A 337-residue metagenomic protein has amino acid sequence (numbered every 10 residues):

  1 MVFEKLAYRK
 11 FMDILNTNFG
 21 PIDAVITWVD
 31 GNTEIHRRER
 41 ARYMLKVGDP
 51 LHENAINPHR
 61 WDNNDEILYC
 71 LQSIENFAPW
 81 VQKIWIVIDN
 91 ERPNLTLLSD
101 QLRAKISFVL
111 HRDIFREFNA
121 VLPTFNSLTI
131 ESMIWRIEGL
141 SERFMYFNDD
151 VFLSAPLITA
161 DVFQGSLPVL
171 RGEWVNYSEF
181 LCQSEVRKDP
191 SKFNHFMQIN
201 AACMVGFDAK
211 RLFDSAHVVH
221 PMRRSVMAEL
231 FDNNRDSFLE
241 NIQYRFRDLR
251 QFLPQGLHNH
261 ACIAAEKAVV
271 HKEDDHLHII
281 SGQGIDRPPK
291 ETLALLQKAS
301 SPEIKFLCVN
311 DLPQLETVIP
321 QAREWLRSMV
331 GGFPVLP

Functional and structural regions predicted by a protein language model:
V2-T27, M133-G139: Short amphipathic alpha-helices and their capping/turn segments at secondary-structure boundaries
P21, L249, L253-P337: Long, low-complexity C-terminal extensions of enzymes
G31-R60: A solvent-exposed, charged loop/short amphipathic helix patch at secondary-structure junctions
N32-H36, R92-L97, R116-F118, F152-P156 (+3 more regions): Short catalytic/ligand-binding loop motif for oxyanion handling, primarily in non-cytosolic enzymes, centered on
P58, D62, R92-L140: Active-site-proximal specificity loops/subdomain of glycosyltransferases
S73-V81: Short, acidic, metal-binding catalytic loop of nucleotide-sugar glycosyltransferases
R92-P93, M133-Y177: GT-A fold catalytic core of metal-dependent nucleotide-sugar glycosyltransferases, centered on the diacidic
F163, V169-L249: Long, charge-rich alpha-helical interaction segments
